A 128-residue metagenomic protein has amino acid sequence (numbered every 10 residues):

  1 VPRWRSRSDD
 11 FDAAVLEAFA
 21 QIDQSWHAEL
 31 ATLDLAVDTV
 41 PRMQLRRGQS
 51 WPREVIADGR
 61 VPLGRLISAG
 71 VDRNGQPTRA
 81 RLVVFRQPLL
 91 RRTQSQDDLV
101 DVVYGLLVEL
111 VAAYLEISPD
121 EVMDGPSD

Functional and structural regions predicted by a protein language model:
V1-G70, P77-A80: A metal-dependent hydrolase signature that marks the N-terminal structural subdomain at the beginning of catalytic folds
R7-A14, L99-V103, L107: Short amphipathic alpha-helical segments
A18-Q21, L106, L110, Y114: Amphipathic alpha-helical segments in well-ordered regions
A57-Y104, Y114-D128: Active-site scaffold of zinc-dependent metalloenzymes
